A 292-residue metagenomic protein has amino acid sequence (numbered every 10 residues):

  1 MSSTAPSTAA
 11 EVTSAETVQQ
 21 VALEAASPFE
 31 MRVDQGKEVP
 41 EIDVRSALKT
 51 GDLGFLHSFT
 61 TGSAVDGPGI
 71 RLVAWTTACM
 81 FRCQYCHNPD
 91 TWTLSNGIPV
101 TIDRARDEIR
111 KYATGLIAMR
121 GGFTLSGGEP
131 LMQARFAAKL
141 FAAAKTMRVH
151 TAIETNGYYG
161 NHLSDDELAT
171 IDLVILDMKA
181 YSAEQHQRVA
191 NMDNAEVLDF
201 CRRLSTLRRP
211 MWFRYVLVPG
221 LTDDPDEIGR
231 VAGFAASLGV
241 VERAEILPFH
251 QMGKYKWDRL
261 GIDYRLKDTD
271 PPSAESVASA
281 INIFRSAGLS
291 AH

Functional and structural regions predicted by a protein language model:
M1-S63, P219-H292: Auxiliary Fe-S-binding modules of radical SAM enzymes
R45-D52, W92-R110: Non-heme iron-sulfur electron-transfer modules
L48-K49, V65-G67, I117, E167-L168: Solvent-exposed alpha-helices and their adjacent loops that cap or buttress functional pockets in soluble metabolic
S58-T60, A64-V100: Canonical Radical SAM [4Fe-4S] cluster-binding loop centered on the CxxxCxxC motif and its immediate flanking residues
D90-L94, Q187-D193, G261-T269: Short glycine-enriched, charge-decorated loop/helix-capping segments at active-site entrances that position
P99, N191, P271-A274: Short, conserved loop/turn and helix-capping segments at secondary-structure boundaries that abut family-defining
R106, R110-G122, G127, L131-D258: Conserved AdoMet/S-adenosylmethionine-binding subsite of the radical SAM
